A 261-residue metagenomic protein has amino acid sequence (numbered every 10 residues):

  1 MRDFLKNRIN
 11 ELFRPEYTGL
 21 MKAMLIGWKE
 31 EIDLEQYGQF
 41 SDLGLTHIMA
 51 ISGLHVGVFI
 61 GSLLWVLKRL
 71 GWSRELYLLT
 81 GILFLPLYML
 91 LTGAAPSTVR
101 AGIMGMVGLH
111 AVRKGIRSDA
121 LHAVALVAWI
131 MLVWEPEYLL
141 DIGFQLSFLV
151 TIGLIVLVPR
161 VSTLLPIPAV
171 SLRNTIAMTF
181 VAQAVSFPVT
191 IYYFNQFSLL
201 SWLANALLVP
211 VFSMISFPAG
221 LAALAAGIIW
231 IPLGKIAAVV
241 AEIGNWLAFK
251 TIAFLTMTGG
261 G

Functional and structural regions predicted by a protein language model:
M1, L12, E16, W28 (+10 more regions): Catalytic cores of large soluble enzymes that bind and process phosphate-bearing ligands
M1-H47: Membrane-interface helix/helix-cap signal primarily in integral membrane proteins
N7-E11, I26, G38, D42 (+8 more regions): Short amphipathic alpha-helical coupling elements at transmembrane boundaries
F13-Y17, P96, D119, L139 (+2 more regions): Proline-centered turn/helix-capping motifs that create local helix->coil transitions or kinks
L25, G260-G261: Short linear capping/connector segments at secondary-structure termini
I32-W202: Hydrophobic alpha-helical transmembrane segments in multi-pass membrane proteins
L154-G260: Alpha-helical transmembrane segments of multi-pass integral membrane proteins
